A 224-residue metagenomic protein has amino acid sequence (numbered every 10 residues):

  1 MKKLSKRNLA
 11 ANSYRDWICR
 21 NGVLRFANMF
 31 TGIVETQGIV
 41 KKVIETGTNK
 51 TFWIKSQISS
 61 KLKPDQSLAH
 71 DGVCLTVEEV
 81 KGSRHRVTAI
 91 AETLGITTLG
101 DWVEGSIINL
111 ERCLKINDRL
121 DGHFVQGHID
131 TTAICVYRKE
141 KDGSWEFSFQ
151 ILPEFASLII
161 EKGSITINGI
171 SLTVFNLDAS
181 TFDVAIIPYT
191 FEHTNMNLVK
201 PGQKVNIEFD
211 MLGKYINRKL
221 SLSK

Functional and structural regions predicted by a protein language model:
A27-K224: Conserved loop->alpha-helix
